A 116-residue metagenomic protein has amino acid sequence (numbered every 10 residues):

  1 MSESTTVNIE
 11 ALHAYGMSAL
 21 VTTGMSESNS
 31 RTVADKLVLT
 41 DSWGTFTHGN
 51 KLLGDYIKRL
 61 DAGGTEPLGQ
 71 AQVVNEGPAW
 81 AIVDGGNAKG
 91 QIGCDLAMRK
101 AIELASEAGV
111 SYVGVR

Functional and structural regions predicted by a protein language model:
M1-T23: Generic N-terminal amphipathic, Lys/Arg-enriched alpha-helix
A19, A81-N87, S111-R116: Short glycine-rich or small-residue beta-strand-to-loop segments that form or flank ligand, phosphate, metal/Fe-S
V21-G24, L39-F46: N-terminal and secondary-structure boundary signal
M25-R31: Helix N-cap / loop-to-helix initiation motif
E27, G44-T47, P67, Y112: Residue-level detector of short coil/turn "hinge" positions at structural boundaries
H48-I102: Active-site cofactor/substrate anionic-group-binding motifs, chiefly glycine- and Lys/Arg-rich phosphate-binding loops
D95-R116: A glycine-rich phosphate/pyrophosphate-binding beta-strand-loop-alpha-helix module
